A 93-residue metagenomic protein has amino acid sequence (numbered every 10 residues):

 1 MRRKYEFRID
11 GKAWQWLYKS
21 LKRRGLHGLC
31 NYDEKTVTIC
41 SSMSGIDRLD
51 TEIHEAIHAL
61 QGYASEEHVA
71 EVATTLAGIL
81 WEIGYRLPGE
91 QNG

Functional and structural regions predicted by a protein language model:
M1-D47, G62-G93: Metalloprotease/metallohydrolase-associated module, dominated by Zn2+-dependent proteases
D50-A59: Active-site recognition of the HExxH zinc-binding catalytic motif
